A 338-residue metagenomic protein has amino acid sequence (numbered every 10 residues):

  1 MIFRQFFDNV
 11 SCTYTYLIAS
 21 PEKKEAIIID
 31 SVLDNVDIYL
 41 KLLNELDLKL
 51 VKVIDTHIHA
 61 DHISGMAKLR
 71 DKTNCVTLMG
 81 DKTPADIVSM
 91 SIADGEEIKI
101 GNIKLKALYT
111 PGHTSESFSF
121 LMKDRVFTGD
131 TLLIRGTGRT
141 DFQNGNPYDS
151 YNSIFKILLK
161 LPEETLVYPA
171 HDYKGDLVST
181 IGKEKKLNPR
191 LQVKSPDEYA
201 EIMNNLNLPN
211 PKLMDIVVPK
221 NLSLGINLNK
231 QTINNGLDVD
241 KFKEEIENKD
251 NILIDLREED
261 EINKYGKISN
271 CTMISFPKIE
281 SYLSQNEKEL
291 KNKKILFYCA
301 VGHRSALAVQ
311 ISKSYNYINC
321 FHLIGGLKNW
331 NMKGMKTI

Functional and structural regions predicted by a protein language model:
M1-L48, S119-G129, R135, E258: Conserved beta-strand hairpin/beta-sheet module of binuclear metal-dependent hydrolase folds, prominently
C12, K23, V32-Y109, K186: Active-site HxH/HxHxD metal-binding segment of metal-dependent hydrolases
L17, E97-M122, K160, L237 (+1 more regions): Core dinuclear metal-dependent hydrolase active-site scaffold
I18, D30, H57, L69 (+5 more regions): Divalent metal-coordination and catalytic microenvironments
S31-V32, I58, K82-T83, H113-T114 (+5 more regions): Active-site metal-binding loops of divalent metal-dependent hydrolases
L108, I274, L283-M332: Catalytic cysteine-centered active loop of the rhodanese-like fold, especially the PTP/DSP P-loop
N152-L166, A170-D240, E244-E247: Accessory terminal helices/loops
I226-F297: Positively charged, proline/Ser/Thr-rich regional signature most characteristic of the Rhodanese/CDC25-like
